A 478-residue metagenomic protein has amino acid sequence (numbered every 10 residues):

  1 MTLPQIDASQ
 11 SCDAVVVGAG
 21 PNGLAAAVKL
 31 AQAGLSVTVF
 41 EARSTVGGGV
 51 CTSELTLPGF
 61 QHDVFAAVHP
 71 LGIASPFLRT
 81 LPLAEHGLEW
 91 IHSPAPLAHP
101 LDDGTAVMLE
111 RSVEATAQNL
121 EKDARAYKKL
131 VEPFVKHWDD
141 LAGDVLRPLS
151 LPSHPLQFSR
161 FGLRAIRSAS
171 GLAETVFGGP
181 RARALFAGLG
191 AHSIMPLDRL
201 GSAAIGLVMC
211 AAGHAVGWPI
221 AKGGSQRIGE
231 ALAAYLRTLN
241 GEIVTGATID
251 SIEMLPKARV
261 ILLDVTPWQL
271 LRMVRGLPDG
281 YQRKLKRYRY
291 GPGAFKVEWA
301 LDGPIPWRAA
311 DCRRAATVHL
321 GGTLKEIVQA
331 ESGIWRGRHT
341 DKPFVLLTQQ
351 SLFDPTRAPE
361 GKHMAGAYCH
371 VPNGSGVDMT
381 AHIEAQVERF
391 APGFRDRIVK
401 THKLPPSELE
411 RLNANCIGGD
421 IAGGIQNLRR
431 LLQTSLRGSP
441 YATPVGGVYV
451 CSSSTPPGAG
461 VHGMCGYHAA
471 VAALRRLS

Functional and structural regions predicted by a protein language model:
I6-D139, I425: N-terminal glycine-rich phosphate/pyrophosphate-binding loop and immediately adjacent elements
D102-L200: Rossmann-like flavin
A115-Q118, W268-V274, A300-D302, P359-Q386: Conserved FAD/dinucleotide-binding core of flavoprotein oxidoreductases
G179-P196, D341-L346, G393-P456: A glycine-rich dinucleotide-binding beta-alpha-beta segment and adjacent secondary-structure elements that constitute
V208-D250: Helical element adjacent to the flavin cofactor pocket in flavoenzyme catalytic cores
G241, T245-A358: Mid-domain catalytic core of redox enzymes that form a hydrophobic substrate pocket/lid adjacent to a catalytic redox
C451-L474: A conserved FAD-binding loop/helix module that cradles the flavin
R476-S478: Active-site-proximal substrate-binding core of FAD-dependent oxidoreductases
